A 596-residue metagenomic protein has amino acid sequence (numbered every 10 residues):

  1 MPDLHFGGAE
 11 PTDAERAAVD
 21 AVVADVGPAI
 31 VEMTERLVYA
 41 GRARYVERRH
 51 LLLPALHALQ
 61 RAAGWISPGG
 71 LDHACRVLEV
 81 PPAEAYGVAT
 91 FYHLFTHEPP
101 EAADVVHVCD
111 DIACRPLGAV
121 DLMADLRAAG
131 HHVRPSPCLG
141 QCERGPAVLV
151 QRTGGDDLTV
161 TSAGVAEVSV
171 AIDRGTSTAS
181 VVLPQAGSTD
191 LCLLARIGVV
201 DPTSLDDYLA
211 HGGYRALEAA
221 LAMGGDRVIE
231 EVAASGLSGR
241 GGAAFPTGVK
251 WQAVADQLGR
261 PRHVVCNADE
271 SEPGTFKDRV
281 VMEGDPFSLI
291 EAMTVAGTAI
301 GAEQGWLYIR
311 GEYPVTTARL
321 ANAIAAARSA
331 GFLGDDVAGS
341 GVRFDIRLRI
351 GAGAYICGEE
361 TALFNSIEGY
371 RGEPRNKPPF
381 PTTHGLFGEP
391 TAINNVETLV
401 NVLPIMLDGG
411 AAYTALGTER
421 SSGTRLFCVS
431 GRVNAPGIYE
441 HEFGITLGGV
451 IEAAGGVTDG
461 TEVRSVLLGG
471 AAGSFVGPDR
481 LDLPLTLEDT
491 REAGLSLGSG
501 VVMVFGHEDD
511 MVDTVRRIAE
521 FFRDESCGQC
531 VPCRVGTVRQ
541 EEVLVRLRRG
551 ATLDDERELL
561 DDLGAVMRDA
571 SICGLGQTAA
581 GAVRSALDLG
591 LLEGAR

Functional and structural regions predicted by a protein language model:
D3-V106, D110-T178, R215-A234, R260-A268 (+8 more regions): Ferredoxin-type iron-sulfur electron-transfer modules in oxidoreductases and energy-metabolism complexes
Y92, D285-A299: Histidine-anchored nucleotide/phosphate-binding helix
D104-H107, H132, A147, D156-L158 (+15 more regions): Structural motif
I172-A234, N394-G409: Flexible inter-domain linker/hinge segments
I197, D206, H211, T317-F443 (+1 more regions): Hydrophobic alpha-helical positions that pack around
E218-L258, T414-A415, R420, C428 (+3 more regions): Accessory "access/gating" subregions that flank catalytic or transport cores
F245, Q252-T275, R279-E291: Active-site cofactor/substrate anionic-group-binding motifs, chiefly glycine- and Lys/Arg-rich phosphate-binding loops
A292-A296, E442-G460: Short amphipathic, charge-patterned alpha-helical segments
